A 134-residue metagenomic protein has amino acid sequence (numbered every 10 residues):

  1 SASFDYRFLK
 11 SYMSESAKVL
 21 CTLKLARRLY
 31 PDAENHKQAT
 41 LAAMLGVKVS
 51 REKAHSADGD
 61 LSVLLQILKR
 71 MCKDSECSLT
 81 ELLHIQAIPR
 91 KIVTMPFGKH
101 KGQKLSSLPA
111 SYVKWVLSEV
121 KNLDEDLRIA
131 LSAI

Functional and structural regions predicted by a protein language model:
S1-N35, M44-L45, V49, H55-L61 (+1 more regions): Conserved DEDDh/DEDDy metal-dependent 3′-5′ exonuclease domain
N35-Q38, P109-A110: Alpha-helix initiation and N-capping motif
K53-H55, G102-Q103: Short, glycine/charged-rich beta-strand-loop motifs at protein surfaces that mediate ligand recognition and catalysis
I67-I134: Acidic two-metal-ion nuclease catalytic site recognized across multiple nuclease folds, prominently DnaQ/RNase D-T
